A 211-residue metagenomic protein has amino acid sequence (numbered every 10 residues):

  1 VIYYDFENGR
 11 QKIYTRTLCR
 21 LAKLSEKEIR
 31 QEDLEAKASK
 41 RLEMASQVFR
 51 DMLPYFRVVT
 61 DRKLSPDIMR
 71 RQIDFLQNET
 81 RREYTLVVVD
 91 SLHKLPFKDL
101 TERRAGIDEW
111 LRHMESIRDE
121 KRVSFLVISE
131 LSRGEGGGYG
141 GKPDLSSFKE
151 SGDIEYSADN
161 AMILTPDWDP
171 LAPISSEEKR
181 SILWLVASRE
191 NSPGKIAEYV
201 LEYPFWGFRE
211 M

Functional and structural regions predicted by a protein language model:
V1-E83, F97, A197-Y199: Cytosolic-facing regulatory segments adjacent to core modules
V1-K12, D61-W184, E190: P-loop NTPase motor core
R20, L24, A161, S188 (+1 more regions): Phosphate/oxyanion-binding loops and surfaces in catalytic or ligand/nucleic-acid-binding neighborhoods
L34, E150-D153, P204-W206: Short capping/connector residues at structural and topological boundaries
D51-M52, E178, S192-G194: A generic structural signal for short, non-catalytic loop/turn and secondary-structure boundary residues
F56-R57, E178, G207: Conserved phosphate-chemistry cores used by DNA topoisomerases
E190-M211: NTP-binding/hydrolysis catalytic cores, primarily Walker-type P-loop NTPases
